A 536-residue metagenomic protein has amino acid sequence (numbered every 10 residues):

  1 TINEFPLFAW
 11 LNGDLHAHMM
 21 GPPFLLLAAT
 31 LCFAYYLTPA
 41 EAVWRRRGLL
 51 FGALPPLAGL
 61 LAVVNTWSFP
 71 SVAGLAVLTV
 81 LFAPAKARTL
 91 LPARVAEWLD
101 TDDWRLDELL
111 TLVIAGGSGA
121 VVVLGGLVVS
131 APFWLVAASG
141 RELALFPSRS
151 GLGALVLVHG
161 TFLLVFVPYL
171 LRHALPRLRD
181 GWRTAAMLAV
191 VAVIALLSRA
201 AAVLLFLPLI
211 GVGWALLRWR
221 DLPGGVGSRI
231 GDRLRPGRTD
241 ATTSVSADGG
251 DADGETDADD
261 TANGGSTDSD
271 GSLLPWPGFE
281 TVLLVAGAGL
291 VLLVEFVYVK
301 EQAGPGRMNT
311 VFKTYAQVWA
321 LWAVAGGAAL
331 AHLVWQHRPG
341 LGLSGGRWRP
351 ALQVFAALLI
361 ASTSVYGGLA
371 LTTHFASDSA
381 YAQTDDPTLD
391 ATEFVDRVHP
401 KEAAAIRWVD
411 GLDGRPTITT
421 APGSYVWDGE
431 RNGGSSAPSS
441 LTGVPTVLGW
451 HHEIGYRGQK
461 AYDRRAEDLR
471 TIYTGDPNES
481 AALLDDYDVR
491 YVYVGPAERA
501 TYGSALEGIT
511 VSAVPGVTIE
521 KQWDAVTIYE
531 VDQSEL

Functional and structural regions predicted by a protein language model:
L7-D14, H18, V136-L157, R199-L204 (+5 more regions): Membrane-helix boundary/interfacial segments in multi-pass membrane proteins
A9-W10, F51-V64, A189-L196: Membrane-interface alpha helices of multi-pass inner-membrane proteins
A28-R46, L78-K86: Membrane-interface transmembrane helices that cradle and orient dolichyl/undecaprenyl
A42-F51, L109-V123, L175-L188, D270-G289 (+1 more regions): Membrane-interfacial loop-to-transmembrane alpha-helix junctions, especially the N-terminal start
V64-F69, L124-G140, V193-F206, A215-G225 (+3 more regions): Membrane-interface helix-loop junctions at the exits of transmembrane helices
A73-F82, P208-W214, L330-V334: Hydrophobic transmembrane alpha-helices of multi-pass, membrane-embedded glycosylation machinery
L112-L127, M187-L188, D260, V334-L369: Signature aromatic-anchored transmembrane alpha helix within multi-pass, membrane-resident enzymes that catalyze glycan
G345-V354, L358, S362-L536: Extracytoplasmic
